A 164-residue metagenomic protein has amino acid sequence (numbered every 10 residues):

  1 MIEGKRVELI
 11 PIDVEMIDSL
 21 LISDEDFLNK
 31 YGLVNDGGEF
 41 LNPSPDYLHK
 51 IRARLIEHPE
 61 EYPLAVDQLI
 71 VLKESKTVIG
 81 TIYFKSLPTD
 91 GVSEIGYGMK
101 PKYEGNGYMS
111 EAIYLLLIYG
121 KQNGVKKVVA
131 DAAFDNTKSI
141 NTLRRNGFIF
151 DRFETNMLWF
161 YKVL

Functional and structural regions predicted by a protein language model:
M1-E94, M99, L115-Y119, D135 (+1 more regions): GNAT-family acyltransferases
D18, I140-N141: Alpha-helical elements of the RecA-like P-loop NTPase motor core of helicases
Y97-M99, G105-Q122, N141-R145: Conserved acetyl-CoA-binding loop-helix of GNAT-fold acetyltransferases
Q122-A132: Conserved GNAT acetyl-CoA-binding A-motif
A130-I140: Conserved beta-strand-loop-alpha-helix junction that forms the acyl-donor binding cleft
